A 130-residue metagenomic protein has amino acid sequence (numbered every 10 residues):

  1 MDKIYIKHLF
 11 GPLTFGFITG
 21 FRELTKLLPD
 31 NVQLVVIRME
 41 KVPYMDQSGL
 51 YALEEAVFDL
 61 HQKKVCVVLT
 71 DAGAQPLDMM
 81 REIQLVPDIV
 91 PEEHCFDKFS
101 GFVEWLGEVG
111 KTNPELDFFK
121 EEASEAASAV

Functional and structural regions predicted by a protein language model:
M1-V130: Cytosolic C-terminal regulatory domains/tails of membrane transporters and channels
